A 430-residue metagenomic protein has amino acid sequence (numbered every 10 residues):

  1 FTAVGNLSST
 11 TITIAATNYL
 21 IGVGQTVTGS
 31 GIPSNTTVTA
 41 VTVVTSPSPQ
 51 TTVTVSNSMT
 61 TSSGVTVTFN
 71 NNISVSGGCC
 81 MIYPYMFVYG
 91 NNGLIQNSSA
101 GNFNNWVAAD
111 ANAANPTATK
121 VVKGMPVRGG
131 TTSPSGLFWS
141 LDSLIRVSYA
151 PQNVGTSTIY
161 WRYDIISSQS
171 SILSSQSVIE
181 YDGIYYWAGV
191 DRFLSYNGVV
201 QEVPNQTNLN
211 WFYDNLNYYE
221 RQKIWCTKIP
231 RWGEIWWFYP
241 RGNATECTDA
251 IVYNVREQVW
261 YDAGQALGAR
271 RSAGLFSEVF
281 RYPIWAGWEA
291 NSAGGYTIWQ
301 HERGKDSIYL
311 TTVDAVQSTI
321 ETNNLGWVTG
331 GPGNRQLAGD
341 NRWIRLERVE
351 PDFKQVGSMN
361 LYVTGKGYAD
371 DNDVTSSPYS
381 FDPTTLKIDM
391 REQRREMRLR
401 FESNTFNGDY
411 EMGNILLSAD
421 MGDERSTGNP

Functional and structural regions predicted by a protein language model:
F1-I73: Small/polar beta-strand repeat architecture
F1-L7, V38-S46, G78-C79, S177-V178 (+2 more regions): Short, exposed beta-strand/loop patches in secreted or surface proteins that constitute
S8, T17, V23, I32 (+14 more regions): Repetitive beta-strand solenoid architecture
S8-A15, V53-V55, V88, F138 (+4 more regions): Generic recognition of long tandem-repeat/solenoid scaffolds
V38-A40, V121, L346, M412: A structural signal for short, hydrophobic beta-strand segments that form beta-sheets in beta-rich/all-beta domains
T45-P49, G130-S133, Q152-S157, P230-G233 (+2 more regions): Short, solvent-exposed loop/turn segments that connect beta-strands within catalytic domains and beta-strand-rich
N71-I224, G264-Q265: Beta-propeller and closely related beta-pinwheel folds
Q169-P430: Beta-sheet repeat architectures centered on beta-propellers
